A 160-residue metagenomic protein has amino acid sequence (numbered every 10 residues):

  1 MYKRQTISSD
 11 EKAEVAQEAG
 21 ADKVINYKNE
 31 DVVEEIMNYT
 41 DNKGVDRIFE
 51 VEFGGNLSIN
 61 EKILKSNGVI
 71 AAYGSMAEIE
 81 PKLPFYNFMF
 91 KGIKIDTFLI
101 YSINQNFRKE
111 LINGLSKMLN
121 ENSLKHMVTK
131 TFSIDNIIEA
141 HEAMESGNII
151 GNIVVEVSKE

Functional and structural regions predicted by a protein language model:
K3-G55, N113: Adenosine-nucleotide cofactor-binding segment
E11-E18, D22, E34-N38, K62 (+3 more regions): Replace "anionic and nucleotidyl ligands
A21, G44-V45, F88, L124 (+1 more regions): Local beta-strand N-terminus motif with an aromatic residue
D22-I25, H126-F132: Structural signal for short hydrophobic segments within the conserved structured cores of catalytic domains across
D41, L64-K65, N148-I149: Short conserved AdoMet
G55-S123, E156-E160: Glycine-rich phosphate-binding loop and adjacent beta-alpha segment of Rossmann(oid) nucleotide-cofactor-binding
E121-K130, I138-E160: C-terminal capping/lid region of NAD(P)-dependent oxidoreductase domains
